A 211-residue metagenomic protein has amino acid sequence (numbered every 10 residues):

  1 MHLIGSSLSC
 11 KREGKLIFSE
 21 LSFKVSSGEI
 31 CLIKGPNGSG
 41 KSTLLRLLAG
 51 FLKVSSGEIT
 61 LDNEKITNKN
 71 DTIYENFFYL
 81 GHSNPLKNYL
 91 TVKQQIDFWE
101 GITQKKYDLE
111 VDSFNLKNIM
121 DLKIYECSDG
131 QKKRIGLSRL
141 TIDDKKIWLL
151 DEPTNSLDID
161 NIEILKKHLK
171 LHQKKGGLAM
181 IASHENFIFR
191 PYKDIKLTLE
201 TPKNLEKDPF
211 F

Functional and structural regions predicted by a protein language model:
L3, F18-E20: Conserved structural motif at the start of ABC-family nucleotide-binding domains
A49: Helix-to-loop junction immediately C-terminal to a conserved catalytic motif
G57-I73: Conserved ABC transporter NBD signature motif
S83, N88-K106: Q-loop/switch helix immediately C-terminal to the Walker
K105-M120: Conserved ABC ATPase "signature" region
K123-K132: Conserved ABC ATPase signature
L137, G176: Hydrophobic anchor residue at the start of the ABC signature
W148-E152: Catalytic Walker B motif of ABC-type/P-loop ATPase nucleotide-binding domains
